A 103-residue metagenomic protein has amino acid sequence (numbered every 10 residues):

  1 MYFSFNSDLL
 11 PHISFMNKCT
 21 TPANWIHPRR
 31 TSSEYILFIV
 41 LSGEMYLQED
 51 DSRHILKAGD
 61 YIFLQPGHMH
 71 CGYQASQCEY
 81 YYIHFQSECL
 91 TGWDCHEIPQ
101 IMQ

Functional and structural regions predicted by a protein language model:
M1-H12: A short, N-terminal "cap"/entry segment at the start of jelly-roll beta-barrel domains of the cupin/DSBH fold
H12-Q100: N-terminal regulatory/effector-sensing and dimerization cores that precede helix-turn-helix DNA-binding domains
